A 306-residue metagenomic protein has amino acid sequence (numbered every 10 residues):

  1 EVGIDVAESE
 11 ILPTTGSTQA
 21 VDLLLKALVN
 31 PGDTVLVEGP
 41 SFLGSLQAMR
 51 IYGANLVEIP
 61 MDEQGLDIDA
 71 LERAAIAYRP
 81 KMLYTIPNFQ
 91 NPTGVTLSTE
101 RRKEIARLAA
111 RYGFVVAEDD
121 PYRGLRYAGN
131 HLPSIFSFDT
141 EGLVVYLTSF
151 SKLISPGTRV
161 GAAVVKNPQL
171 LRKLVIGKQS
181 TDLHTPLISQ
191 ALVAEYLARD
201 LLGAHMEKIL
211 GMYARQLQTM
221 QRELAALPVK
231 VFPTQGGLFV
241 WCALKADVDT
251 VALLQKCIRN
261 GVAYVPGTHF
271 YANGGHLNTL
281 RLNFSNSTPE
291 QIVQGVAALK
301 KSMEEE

Functional and structural regions predicted by a protein language model:
E1-Y112, G124-F138, E290: Conserved core of the PLP fold type I
I11, V35, L83-Y84, D119 (+9 more regions): Generic structural signal for small/hydrophobic residues in well-ordered secondary structure, especially within
T140-G211: Conserved core segment of the aminotransferase class I/II
K166-N167, A198, A243-K245, S285-S287: Residue-level recognition of strand-loop junctions within catalytic nucleotide-signaling folds
A194, L210-Q221, V231-A243, I258: Conserved glycine-rich beta-strand-loop-beta hairpin in the small C-terminal domain of fold type I
R259-N260, N273-E306: PLP-dependent enzyme catalytic core of the Aspartate aminotransferase-like
